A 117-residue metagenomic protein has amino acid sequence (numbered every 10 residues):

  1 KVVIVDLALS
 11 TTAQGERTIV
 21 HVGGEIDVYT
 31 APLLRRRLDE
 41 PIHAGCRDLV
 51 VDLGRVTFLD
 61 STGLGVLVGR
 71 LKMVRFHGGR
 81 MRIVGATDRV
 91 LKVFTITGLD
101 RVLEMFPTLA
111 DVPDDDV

Functional and structural regions predicted by a protein language model:
K1-I4, P113-V117: Intrinsically disordered or compositionally simple regulatory linkers and C-terminal tails in signal-transduction
V2, T12-A13, V74, I96: Generic structural signal for beta-strand residues in well-ordered domains
V3-R36, G54-R55: STAS-typified acidic loop motif
V28-L103: Amphipathic alpha-helical interaction surfaces in cytosolic regulatory modules
R36, D111-D114: Charged/polar, solvent-exposed surface patches and flexible loops
D88, A110-D111: Acidic phosphotransfer microenvironment of two-component signaling modules
E104-T108: Short acidic-hydrophobic, aromatic-tinged amphipathic segments that line or gate anion-handling sites
